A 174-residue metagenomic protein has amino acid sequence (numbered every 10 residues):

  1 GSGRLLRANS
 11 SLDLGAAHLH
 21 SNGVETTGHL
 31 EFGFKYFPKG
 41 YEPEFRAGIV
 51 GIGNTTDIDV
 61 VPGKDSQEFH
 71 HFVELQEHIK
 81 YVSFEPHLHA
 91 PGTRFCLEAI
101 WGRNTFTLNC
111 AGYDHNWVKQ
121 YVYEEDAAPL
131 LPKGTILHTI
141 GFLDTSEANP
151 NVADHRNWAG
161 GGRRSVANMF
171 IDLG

Functional and structural regions predicted by a protein language model:
G1-G174: Beta-strand-centric surfaces of beta-sandwich/beta-rich domains
